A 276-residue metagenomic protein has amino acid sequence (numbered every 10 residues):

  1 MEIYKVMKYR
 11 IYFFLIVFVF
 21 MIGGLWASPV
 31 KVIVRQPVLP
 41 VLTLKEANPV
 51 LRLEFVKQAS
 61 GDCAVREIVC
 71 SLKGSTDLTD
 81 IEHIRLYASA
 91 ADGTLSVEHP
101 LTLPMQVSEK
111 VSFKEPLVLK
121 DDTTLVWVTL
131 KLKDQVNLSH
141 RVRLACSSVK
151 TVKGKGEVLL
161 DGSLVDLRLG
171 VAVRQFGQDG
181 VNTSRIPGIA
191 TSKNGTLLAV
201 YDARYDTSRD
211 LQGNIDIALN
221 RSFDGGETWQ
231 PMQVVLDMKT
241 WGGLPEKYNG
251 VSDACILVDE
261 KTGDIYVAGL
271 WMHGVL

Functional and structural regions predicted by a protein language model:
M1-P29: Bacterial Sec-dependent N-terminal signal peptides
S28-V41: Boundary/junction segments of secreted and surface-exposed precursor proteins
L39-A47, S60, G180: Short, solvent-exposed loop/linker segments at the N-terminal edge of repeated beta-sheet extracellular domains
A47-L51, A91-G93, E98-K114, V118-W127 (+3 more regions): Asp-box/BNR beta-propeller blade signature and adjacent active/binding-site loops in extracellular glycan-interacting
C63-S75: A short beta-strand element within beta-rich, extracytoplasmic domains of secreted/secretory-pathway proteins
V65-I68, I84, T129, L138-V149: Contiguous beta-strand segments of beta-sheet-rich domains
L72-T79, V136: Extended, low-complexity, turn-rich repeat/linker tracts enriched in Gly/Pro/Ser/Thr and Asp/Glu that occur
D77-I84, L211-I217: Short coil-to-beta strand junction motifs in C2/discoidin
